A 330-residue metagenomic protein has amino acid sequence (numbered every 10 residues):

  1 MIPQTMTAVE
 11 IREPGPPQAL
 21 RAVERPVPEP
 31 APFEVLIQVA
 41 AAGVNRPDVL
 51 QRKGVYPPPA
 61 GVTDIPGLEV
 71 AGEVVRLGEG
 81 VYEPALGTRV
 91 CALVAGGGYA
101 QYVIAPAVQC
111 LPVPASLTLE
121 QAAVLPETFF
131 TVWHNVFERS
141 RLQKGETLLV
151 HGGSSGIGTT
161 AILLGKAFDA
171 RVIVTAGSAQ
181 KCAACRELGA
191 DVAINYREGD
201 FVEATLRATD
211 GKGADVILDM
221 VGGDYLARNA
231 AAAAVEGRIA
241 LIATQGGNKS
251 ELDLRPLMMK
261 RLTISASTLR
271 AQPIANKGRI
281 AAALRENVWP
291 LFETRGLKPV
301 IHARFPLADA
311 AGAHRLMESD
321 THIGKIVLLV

Functional and structural regions predicted by a protein language model:
I2-Q4, A275-V330: C-terminal hydrophobic helical "lid"/dimerization subdomain of Rossmann-like NAD(P)H-dependent oxidoreductases
P26-V44, V55-G97: Glycine-rich beta-strand-centered segment in the early N-terminal region that forms part of a ligand/cofactor-binding
L50, G61, R89-S154, E187: NAD(P)H dinucleotide-binding glycine-rich loop of Rossmann-like/cofactor-binding domains, especially the beta1-alpha1
A85, A123-E198: Mid-domain Rossmann-like dinucleotide-binding core that forms the NAD(H)/NADP(H) cofactor-binding site
R89, T147, R171, G237-R238 (+1 more regions): Short glycine-centered segments of the SAM/dcSAM-binding site in methyltransferase folds
G98-Q101, A176-A184, F201, K249-L254: Short, glycine/polar-rich helix-capping loops at beta-to-alpha or helix-loop-helix junctions that flank or form
A176, D224-G296, L329-V330: Glycine-rich phosphate-binding loop and adjacent beta-alpha segment of Rossmann(oid) nucleotide-cofactor-binding
F201-G211: Short amphipathic alpha-helix with an adjacent loop that forms part of the alpha/beta core around
